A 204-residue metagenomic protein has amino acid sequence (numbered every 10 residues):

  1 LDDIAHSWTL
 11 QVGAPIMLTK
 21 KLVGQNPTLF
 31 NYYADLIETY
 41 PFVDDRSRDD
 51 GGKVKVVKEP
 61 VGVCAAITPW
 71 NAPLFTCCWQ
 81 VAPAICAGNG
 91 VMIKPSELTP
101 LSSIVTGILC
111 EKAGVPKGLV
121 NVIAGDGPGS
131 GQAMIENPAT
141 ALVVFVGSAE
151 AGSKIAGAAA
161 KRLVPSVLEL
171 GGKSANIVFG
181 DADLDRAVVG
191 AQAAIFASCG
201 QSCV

Functional and structural regions predicted by a protein language model:
L1-G52: N-terminal Rossmann-like NAD(P)+-binding subdomain of aldehyde/semialdehyde dehydrogenases
W8, G88, V120, V143 (+1 more regions): Residue-level signal for inorganic ion chemistry
F30, S103-T106, M134, I155 (+1 more regions): Hydrophobic packing residues within well-ordered alpha-helices of enzyme cores
D44-G118, A141, L163: Conserved small-residue-rich beta-alpha loop and adjacent elements that most often cradle the phosphate/pyrophosphate
K53-V54, N121-A141: A structured beta-alpha segment of the ubiquitous adenosine-cofactor-binding alpha/beta core
V81-A82, G131, G152: Generic hydrophobic/aromatic pocket-lining and core-packing "Φ" positions
N89, K94-S96, A124, G147 (+1 more regions): Short beta->alpha connector loops at strand-helix junctions that form conserved, small/polar/Pro-enriched
L142, E150-V204: ALDH superfamily catalytic-core signature
